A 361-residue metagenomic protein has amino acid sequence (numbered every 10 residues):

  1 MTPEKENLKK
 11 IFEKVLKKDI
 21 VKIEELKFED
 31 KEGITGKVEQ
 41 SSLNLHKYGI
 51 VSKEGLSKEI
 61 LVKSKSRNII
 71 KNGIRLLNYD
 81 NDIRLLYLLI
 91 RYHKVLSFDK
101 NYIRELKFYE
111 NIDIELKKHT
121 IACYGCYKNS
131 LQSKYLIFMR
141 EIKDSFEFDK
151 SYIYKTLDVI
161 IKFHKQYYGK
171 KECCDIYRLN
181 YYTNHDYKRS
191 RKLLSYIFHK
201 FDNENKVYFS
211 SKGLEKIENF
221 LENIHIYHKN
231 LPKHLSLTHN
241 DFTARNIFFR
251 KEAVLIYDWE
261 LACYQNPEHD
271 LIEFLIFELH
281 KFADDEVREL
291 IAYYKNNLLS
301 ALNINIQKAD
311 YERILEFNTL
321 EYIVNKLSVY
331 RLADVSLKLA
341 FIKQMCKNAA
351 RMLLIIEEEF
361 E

Functional and structural regions predicted by a protein language model:
M1-S130, R250-V254: Conserved NTP-binding catalytic cores of kinases and kinase-like/nucleotidyltransferase enzymes across multiple kinase
V38, N44-I50, G55, I224-H269: Active-site acidic catalytic loop and adjacent metal/ATP-binding pocket of ATP-dependent phosphoryl transfer enzymes
H93, K107, P267-N303, T319-Q344 (+1 more regions): Active-site activation/catalytic loop segments of kinase-like enzymes and analogous catalytic loops in related
E115-T120, Y167-I176, L299-K308: Surface-exposed helix-capping loop/turn segments at secondary-structure junctions
K134-K143: Conserved short submotifs of the Hanks-type protein kinase catalytic core that shape the nucleotide-binding pocket
I142-K162, G169-H239, M352: ATP-dependent phospho-/nucleotidyl transfer catalytic cores
N303-T319: All-alpha amphipathic helical-bundle segments outside canonical DNA-binding/catalytic cores that form hydrophobic
M345-E361: Long, low-complexity C-terminal extensions of enzymes
